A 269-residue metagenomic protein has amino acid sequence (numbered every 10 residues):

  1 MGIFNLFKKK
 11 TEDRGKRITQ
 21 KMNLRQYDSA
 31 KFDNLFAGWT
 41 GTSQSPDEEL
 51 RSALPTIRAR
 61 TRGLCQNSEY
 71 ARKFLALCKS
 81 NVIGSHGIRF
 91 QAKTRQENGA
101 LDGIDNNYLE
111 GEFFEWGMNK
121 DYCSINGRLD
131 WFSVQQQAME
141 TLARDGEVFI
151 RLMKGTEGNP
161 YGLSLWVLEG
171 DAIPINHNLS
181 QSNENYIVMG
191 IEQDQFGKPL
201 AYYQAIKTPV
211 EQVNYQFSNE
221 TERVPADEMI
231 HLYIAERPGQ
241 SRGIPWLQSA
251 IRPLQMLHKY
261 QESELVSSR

Functional and structural regions predicted by a protein language model:
M1-K79, G84, L129-R269: Structured, contiguous alpha/beta core segments that scaffold functional sites
S85-K120, S124, Q135: Low-complexity, highly charged intrinsically disordered N-terminal segments that act as targeting/localization
